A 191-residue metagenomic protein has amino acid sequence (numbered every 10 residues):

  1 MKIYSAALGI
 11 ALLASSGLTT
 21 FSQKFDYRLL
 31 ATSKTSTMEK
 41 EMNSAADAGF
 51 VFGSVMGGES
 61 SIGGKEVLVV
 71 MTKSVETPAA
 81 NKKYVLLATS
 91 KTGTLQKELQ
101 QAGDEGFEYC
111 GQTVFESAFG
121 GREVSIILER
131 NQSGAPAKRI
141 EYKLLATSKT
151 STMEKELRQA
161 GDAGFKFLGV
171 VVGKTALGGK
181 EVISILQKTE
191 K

Functional and structural regions predicted by a protein language model:
M1-A7: Bacterial N-terminal signal peptides that target proteins for export
A7-S16: Bacterial N-terminal signal peptides
L18-K191: Terminus-proximal functional modules
